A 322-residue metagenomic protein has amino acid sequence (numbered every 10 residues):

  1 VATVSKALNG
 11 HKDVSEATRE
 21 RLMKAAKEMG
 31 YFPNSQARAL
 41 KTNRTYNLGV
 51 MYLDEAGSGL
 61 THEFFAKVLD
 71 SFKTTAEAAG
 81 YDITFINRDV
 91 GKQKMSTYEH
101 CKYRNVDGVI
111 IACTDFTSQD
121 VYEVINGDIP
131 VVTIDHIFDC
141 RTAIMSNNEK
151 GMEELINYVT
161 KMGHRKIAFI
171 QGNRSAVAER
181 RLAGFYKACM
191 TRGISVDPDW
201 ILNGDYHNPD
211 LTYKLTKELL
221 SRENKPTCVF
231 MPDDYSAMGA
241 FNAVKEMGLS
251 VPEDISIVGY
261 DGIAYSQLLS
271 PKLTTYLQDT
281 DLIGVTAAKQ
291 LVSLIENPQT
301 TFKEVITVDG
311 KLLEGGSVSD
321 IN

Functional and structural regions predicted by a protein language model:
V1-Y46, N322: N-terminal helix-turn-helix DNA-binding module of bacterial transcription factors
N9, T114, D234: Short glycine-/small-residue-rich Rossmann-like dinucleotide-binding loops
H11, S58, R174-S175: Short strand->helix junction
R19, F65-L69, L182: Short amphipathic alpha-helical segment that frequently serves as the phosphate-/nucleotide-binding helix
E28, S71-A79, N126-T133, I137-N322: Bacterial carbohydrate/catabolite-sensing allosteric modules
E28-N34, V90-K94, C113-T114, F241: Short gly/ser/thr-rich secondary-structure transition/capping motifs
N43, N47-N157, K161, L219-S221 (+1 more regions): Alpha-helical recognition/docking segments in bacterial nutrient-uptake and carbohydrate-utilization systems
